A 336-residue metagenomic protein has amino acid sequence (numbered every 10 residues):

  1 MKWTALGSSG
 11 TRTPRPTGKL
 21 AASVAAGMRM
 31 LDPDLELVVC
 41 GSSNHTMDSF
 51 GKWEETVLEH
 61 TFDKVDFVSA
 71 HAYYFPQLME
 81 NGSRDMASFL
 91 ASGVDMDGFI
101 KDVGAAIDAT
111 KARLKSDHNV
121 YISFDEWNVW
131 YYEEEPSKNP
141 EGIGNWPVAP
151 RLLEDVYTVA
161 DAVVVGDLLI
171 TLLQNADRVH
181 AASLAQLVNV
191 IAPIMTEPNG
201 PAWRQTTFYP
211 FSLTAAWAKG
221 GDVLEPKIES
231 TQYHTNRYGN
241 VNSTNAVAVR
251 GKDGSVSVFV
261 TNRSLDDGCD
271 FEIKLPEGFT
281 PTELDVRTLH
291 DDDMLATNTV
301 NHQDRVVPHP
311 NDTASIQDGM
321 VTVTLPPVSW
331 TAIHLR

Functional and structural regions predicted by a protein language model:
M1, F67-Y73, A182-L184: Non-cysteine beta-strand/loop elements that form the S-adenosyl-L-methionine
K2-S8, N44-S49, Y74-M79, N128-E134 (+5 more regions): Flexible loop/turn segments at secondary-structure boundaries
R12-L169, P201, I228-G239: Noncatalytic carbohydrate-binding groove/subsite architecture in carbohydrate-active enzymes
N175-S255: Glycan-recognition and catalytic regions of carbohydrate-active enzymes
N240-T280, V286, D291, T331-A332: Carbohydrate-binding surface patches
G278-V321, L325: Acidic, Ser/Thr/Pro-rich beta/coil linker or hinge segments at domain junctions
T324-L335: Short Pro-Gly-centered flexible turn/kink motifs
